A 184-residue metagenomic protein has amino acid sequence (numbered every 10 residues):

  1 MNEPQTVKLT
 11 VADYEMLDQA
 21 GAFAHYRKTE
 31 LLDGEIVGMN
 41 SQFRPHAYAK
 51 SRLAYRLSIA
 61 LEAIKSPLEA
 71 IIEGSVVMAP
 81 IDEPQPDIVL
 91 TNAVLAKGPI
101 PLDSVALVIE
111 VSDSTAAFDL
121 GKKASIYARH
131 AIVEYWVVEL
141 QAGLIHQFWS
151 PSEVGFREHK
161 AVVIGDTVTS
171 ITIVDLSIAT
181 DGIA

Functional and structural regions predicted by a protein language model:
M1-A184: Gly/Pro/Ser/Thr-rich low-complexity, intrinsically disordered segments predominantly at protein N-termini
